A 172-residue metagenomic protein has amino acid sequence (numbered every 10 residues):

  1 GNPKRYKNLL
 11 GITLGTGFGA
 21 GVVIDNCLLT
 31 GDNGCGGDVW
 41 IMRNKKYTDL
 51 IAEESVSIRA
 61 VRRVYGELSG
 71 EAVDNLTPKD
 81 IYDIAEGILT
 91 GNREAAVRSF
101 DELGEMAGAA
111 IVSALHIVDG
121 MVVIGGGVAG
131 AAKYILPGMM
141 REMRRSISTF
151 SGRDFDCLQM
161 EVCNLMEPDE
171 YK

Functional and structural regions predicted by a protein language model:
G1-L50, S55, R62: Phosphate-binding/catalytic loop of phosphoryl-transfer enzymes
N2-K4, R43-K172: ATP-binding/phosphotransfer module of carbohydrate and carboxylate kinases, centering on a glycine-rich
